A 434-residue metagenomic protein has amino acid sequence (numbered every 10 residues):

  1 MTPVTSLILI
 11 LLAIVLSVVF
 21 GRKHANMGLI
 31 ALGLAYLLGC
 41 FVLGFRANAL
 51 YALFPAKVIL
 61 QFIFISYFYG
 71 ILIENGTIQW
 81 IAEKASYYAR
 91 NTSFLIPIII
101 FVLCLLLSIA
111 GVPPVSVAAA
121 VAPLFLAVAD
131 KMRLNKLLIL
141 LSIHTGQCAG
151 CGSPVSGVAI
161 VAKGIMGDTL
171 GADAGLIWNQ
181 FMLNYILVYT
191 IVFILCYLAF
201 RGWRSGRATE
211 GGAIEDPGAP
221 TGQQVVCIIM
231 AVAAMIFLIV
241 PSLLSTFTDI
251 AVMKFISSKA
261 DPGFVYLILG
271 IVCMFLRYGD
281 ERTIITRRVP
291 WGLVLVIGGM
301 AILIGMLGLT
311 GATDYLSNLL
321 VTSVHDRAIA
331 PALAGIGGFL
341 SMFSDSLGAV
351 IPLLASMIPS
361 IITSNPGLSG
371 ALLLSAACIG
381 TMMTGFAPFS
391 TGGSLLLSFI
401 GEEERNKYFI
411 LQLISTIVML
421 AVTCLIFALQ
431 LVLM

Functional and structural regions predicted by a protein language model:
M1-Q61, Y69, Y185-Y315, A428-M434: Hydrophobic transmembrane alpha-helices of multi-pass small-molecule transporters
L7-L11, L29, F94-I99, S116 (+8 more regions): Hydrophobic alpha-helical transmembrane segments
R22-M27, K57-V58, G70-Q79, L107-A120 (+4 more regions): Short helix-coil transition sites and intra-membrane helix breaks within transmembrane domains of multi-pass
A35-G44, F94-I98, C151-S153, G292-L307 (+2 more regions): Small-residue-rich segments of transmembrane alpha-helices in multi-pass membrane proteins, especially helix faces
F64, N91-L126, M132, L137-L140 (+1 more regions): Hydrophobic alpha-helical transmembrane segments of multi-pass integral membrane proteins, predominantly secondary
W80-R90, L126-K131, G270, T286-R287 (+3 more regions): Short amphipathic alpha-helical coupling elements at transmembrane boundaries
F101, L105, L124, I143-G150 (+6 more regions): Transmembrane helix-bundle signature of multi-pass membrane transporters/permeases
L126-P220, S369-L372, G393-M434: Membrane-core helix-loop-helix motifs of multi-pass transport proteins
